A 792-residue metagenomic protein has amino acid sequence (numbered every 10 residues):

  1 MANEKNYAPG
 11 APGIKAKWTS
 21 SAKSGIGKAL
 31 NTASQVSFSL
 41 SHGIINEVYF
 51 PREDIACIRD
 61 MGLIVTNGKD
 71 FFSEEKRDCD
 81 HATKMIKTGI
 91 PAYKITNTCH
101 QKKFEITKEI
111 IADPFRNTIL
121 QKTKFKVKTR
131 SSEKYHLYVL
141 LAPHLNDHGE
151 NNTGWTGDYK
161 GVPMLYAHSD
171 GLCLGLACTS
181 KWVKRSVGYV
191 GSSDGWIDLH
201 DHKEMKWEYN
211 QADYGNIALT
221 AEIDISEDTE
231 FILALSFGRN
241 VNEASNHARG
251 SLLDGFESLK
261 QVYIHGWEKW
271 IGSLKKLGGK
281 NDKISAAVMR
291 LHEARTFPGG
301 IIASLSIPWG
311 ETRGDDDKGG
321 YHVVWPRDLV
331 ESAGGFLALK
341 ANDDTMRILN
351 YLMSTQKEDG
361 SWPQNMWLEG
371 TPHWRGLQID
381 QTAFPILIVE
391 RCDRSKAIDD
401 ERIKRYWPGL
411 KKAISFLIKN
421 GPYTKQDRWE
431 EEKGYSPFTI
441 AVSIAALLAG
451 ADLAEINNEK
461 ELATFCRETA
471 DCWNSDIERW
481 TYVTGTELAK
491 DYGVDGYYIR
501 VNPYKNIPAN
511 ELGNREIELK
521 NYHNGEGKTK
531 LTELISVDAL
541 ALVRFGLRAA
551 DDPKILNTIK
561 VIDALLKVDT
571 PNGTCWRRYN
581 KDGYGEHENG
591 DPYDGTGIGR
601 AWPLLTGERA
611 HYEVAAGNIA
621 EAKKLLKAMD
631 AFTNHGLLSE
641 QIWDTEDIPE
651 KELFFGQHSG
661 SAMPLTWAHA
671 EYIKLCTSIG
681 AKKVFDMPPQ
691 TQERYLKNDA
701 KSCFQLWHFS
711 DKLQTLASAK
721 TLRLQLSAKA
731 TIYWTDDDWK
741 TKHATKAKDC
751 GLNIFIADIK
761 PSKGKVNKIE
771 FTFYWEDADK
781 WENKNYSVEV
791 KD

Functional and structural regions predicted by a protein language model:
A2-P12, K102, D113-L120, K124-G320 (+2 more regions): Acidic/polar, glycine-enriched structural segments that form the non-catalytic walls/loops of the carbohydrate-binding
A2-R52, H373-S395, R515-K520, T529-A549 (+1 more regions): C-terminal capping/lid segments that line or modulate ligand- or cofactor-binding pockets
E4-N97, L174-D198, I264-G279, S727: An extended acidic
F125-K126, K269-L277, A287-L291, V330-N342 (+6 more regions): Well-ordered alpha-helical scaffold segments within catalytic/enzyme domains
K128-T129, N152-W155, H168, I225 (+7 more regions): Aromatic-rich carbohydrate-recognition surfaces in CAZymes
G149, P163-S169, L174-W196, K276-G279 (+3 more regions): Extended ligand-binding clefts on enzyme/binding-domain cores
V288-F297, K340-P363, R405-Q426, E468-L488 (+4 more regions): Long, well-ordered core segments of solenoidal/helical folds
M687-D792: Glycan-association/targeting regions that enable binding to alpha-glucans and other polysaccharides
